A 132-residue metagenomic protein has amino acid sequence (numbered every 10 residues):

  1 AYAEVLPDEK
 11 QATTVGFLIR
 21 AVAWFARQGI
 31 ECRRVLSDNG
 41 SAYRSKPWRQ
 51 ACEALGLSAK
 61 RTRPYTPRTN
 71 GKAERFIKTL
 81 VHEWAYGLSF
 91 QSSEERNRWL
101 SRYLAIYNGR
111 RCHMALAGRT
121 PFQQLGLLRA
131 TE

Functional and structural regions predicted by a protein language model:
Y2-E4, L88: Structural signal for short hydrophobic segments within the conserved structured cores of catalytic domains across
E4-Q28: Active-site beta-loop-alpha junctions of metal-dependent nucleic acid enzymes, especially the RNase H-like/DDE
K10, T14, L36, R44 (+3 more regions): Hydrophobic (often cysteine-bearing) scaffold residues that line and stabilize catalytic clefts of nucleotide/cofactor
R27-S45, R63-Y65, A117-F122: Acidic/histidine-rich, metal-coordinating catalytic segments
R34-N39, E53-K72, L88-S93: RNase H-like polynucleotidyl transferase catalytic core
W48-R49: Distinct, well-ordered alpha-helical segments
L55, T79-E132: C-terminal domain-tail junction helix/linker
E74-K78: Short low-complexity, flexible loop/linker segments enriched in glycine and/or proline with clustered acidic
